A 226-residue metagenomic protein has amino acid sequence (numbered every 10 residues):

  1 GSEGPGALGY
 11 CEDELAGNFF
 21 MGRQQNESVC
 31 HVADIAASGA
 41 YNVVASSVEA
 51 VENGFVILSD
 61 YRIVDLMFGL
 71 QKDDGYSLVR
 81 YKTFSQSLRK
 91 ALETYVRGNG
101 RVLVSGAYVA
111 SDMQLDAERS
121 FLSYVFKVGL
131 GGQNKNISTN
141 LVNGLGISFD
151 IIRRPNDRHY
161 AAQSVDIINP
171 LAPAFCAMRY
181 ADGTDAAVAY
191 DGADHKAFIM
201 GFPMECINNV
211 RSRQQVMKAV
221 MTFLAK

Functional and structural regions predicted by a protein language model:
G1-L70, D191, H195, C206 (+1 more regions): Aromatic-Pro/Gly-enriched surface loop or interdomain linker that acts as a lid/target-recognition segment
S2-P5, A50-E52, G69-D73, V102 (+3 more regions): Solvent-exposed loop/turn segments at secondary-structure junctions within structured extracellular/periplasmic domains
G22-N26, V79-Q86, V210-R211: Soluble non-cytosolic domains of exported or imported proteins
V44-A45, R62-F68, V96, R101-G106 (+2 more regions): Structural recognition of the beta-strand scaffold that forms the well-ordered cores of secreted hydrolase catalytic
V48-F55, Q86-A91, D182-A186: Alpha-helical scaffolding within the catalytic cores of extracellular/periplasmic polymer-degrading hydrolases
Q71-R179, V216: A glycine-rich, often tryptophan-bearing local segment used as a flexible ligand/cofactor-contacting loop or short
S164-D166, A181-A193: Short, surface-exposed beta-strand/loop micro-motifs that present aromatic residues
M204-V216: A short acidic/glycine-rich loop-to-helix N-cap element
